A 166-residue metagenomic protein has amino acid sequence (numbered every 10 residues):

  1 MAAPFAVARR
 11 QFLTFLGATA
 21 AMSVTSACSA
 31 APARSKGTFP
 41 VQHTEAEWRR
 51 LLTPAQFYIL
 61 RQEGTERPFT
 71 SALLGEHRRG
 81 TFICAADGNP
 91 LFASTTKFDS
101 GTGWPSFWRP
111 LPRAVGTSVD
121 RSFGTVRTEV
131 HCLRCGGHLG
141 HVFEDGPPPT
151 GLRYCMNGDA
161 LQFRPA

Functional and structural regions predicted by a protein language model:
M1-A20: N-terminal secretory signal peptides and thylakoid transit peptides that target proteins across membranes
S26-I59, R67: C-terminal segment of N-terminal export signals and the immediately downstream linker at the start of the mature
Q62-H77: N-terminal post-signal-peptidase region of extra-cytosolic proteins
T81, E129, L152: Residues immediately within or flanking Cys/His clusters that coordinate Zn2+ in small zinc-binding modules
C84, C132: Short cysteine-rich clusters marking metal-coordination/redox-active sites
D87, C135, G158: Short Cys/His-rich metal-coordination motifs, predominantly Zn2+-binding knuckles/fingers
L91-F92, G140, A160-F163: Short functional micro-motifs and their immediate structural scaffolds
D145-T150: Short linker/helix segments within small regulatory modules
